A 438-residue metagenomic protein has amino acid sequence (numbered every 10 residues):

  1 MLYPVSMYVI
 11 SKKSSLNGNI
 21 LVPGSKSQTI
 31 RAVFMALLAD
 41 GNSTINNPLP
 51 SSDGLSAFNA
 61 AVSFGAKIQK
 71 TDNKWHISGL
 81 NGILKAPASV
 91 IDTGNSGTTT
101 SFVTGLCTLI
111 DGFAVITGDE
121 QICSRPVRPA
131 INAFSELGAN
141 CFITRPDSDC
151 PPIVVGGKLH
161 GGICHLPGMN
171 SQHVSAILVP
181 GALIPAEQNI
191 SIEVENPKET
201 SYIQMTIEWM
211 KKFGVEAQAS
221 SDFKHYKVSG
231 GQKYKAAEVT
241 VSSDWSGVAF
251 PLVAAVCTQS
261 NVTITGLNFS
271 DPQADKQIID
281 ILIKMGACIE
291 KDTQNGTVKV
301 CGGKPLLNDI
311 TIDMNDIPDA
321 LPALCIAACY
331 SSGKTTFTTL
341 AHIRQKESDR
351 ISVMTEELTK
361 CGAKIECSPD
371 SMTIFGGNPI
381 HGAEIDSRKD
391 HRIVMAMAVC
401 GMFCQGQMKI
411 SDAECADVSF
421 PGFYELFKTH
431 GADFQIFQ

Functional and structural regions predicted by a protein language model:
L2-Q438: Structural preference for solvent-exposed beta-strand-turn elements and adjacent flexible terminal/loop segments within
